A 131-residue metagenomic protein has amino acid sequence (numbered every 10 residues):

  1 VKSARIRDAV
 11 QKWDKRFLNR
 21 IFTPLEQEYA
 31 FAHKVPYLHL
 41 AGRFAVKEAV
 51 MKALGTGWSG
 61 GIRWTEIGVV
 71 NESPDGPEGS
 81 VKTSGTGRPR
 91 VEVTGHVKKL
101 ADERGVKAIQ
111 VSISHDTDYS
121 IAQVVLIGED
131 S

Functional and structural regions predicted by a protein language model:
V1-S131: Core catalytic alpha/beta fold that binds nucleotide/phospho-ligands
